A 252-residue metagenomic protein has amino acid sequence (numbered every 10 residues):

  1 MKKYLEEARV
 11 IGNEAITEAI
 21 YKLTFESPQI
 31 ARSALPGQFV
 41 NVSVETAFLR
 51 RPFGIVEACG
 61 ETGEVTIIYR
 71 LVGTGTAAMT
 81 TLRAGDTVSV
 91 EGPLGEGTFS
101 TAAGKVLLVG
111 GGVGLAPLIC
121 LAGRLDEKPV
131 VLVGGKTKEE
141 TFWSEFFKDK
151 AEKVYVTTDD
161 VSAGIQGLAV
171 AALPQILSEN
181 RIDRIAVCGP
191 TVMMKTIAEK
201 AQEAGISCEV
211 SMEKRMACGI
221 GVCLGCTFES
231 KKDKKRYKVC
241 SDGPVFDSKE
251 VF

Functional and structural regions predicted by a protein language model:
M1-Y4, R236-F252: Short, basic/aromatic-enriched C-terminal tail that caps enzymatic domains
K2-A84: Ferredoxin-reductase
G12, E57, V156-T158, V210 (+1 more regions): Structural signal for conserved beta-strand scaffold positions within catalytic alpha/beta enzyme cores
T74-M212: FNR/FR-type flavoprotein reductase catalytic core
P117, T191, E213-P244: Local cysteine-cluster metal-coordination motifs and their immediate loop/turn environment, predominantly Fe-S cluster
